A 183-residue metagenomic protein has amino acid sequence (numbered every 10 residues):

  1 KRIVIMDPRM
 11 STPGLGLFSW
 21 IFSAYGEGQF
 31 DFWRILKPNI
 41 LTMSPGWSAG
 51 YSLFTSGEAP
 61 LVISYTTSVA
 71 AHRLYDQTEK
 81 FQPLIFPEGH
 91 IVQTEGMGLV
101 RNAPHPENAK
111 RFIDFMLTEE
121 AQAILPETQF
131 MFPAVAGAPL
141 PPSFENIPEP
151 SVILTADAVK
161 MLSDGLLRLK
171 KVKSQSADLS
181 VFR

Functional and structural regions predicted by a protein language model:
K1-A59: Extracytoplasmic ligand-binding site segments that recognize negatively charged/polar headgroups
R2-M6, P60-Y65, Q82-I85: Structural recognition of the beta-strand scaffold that forms the well-ordered cores of secreted hydrolase catalytic
R9-T12, T67-A70, G89-I91, P104: Solvent-exposed loop/turn segments at secondary-structure junctions within structured extracellular/periplasmic domains
W33-K37, M43-S44, D76-P106: Periplasmic-binding protein-like
G50, S68-V69, A121: Alpha-helix capping/helix-boundary segments
T55, A59-K80, Q129: A ligand-binding cleft/hinge motif common to bilobed small-molecule-binding domains
H90-V92, V100-I153: Mature extracytoplasmic/periplasmic domains
A156-R183: Conserved C-terminal helix/tail region of periplasmic/extracytoplasmic solute-binding proteins
